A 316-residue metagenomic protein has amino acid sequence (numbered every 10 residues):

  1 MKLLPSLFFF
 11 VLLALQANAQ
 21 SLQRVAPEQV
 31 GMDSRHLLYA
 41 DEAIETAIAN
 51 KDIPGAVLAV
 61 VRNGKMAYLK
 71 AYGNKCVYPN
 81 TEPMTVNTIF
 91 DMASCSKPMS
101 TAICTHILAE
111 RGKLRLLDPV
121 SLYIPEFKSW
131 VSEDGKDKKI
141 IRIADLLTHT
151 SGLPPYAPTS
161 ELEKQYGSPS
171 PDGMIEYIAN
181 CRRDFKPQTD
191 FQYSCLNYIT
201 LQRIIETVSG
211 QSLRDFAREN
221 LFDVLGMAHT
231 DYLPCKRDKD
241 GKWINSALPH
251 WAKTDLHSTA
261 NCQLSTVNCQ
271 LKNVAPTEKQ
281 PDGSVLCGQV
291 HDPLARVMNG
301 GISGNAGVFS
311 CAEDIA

Functional and structural regions predicted by a protein language model:
P5-Q16: Bacterial N-terminal signal peptides
A17-S21: Boundary at the C-terminal end of the N-terminal hydrophobic targeting segment
V25-F90, K113, W130, E176-N180: Short, conserved catalytic-motif segment at the N-terminal edge
D33, K97, C311: Short, conserved phosphate/pyrophosphate- and ester-handling motifs at nucleotide-, phospho-/glycolipid
L38-I44, L58, G64, F90-V120 (+2 more regions): Active-site SXXK
L116-S132, D223-L225: Short, glycine/proline-biased beta-turn/loop segments that scaffold the active-site neighborhood
S132-A316: Short, surface-exposed loop or secondary-structure junction motifs that flank catalytic or metal-binding residues
